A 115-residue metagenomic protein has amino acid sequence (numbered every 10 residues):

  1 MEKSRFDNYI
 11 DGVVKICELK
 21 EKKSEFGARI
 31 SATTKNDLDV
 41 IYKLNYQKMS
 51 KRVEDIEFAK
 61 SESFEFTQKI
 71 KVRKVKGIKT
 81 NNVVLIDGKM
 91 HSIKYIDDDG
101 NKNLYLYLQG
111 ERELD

Functional and structural regions predicted by a protein language model:
M1-R5, K20-S24, A28-D115: Short, conserved turn/kink motifs that form compact alpha/beta structural patches or helix kinks used as
F6-D11: Terminal leader/tail segments of proteins
V14-I16: A short, Trp-centered hydrophobic/proline-enriched beta-strand micro-motif
